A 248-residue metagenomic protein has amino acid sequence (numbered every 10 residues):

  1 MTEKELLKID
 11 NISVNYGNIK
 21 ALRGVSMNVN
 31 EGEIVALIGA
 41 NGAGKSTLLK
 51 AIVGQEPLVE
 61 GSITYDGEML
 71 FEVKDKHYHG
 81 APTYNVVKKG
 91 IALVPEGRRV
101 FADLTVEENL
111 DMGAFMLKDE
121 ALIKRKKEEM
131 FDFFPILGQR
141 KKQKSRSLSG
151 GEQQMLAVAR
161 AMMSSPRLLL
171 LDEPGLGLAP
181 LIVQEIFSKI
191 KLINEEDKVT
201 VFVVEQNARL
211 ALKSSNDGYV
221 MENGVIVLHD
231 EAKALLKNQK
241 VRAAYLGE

Functional and structural regions predicted by a protein language model:
T2-E248: Glycine-rich phosphate-binding loops of nucleotide-dependent enzymes
